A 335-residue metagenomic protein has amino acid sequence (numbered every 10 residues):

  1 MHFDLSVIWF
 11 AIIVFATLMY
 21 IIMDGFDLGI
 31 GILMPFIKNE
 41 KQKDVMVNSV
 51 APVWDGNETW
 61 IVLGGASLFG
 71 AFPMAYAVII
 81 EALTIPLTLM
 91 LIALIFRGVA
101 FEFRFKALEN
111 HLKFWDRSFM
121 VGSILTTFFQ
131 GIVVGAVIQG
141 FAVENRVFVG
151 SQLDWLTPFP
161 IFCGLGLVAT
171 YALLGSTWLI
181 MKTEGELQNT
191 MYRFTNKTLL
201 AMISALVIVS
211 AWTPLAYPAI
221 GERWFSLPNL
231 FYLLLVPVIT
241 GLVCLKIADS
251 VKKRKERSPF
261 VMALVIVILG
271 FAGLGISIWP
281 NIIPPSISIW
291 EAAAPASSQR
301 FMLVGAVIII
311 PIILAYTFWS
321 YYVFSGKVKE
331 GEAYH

Functional and structural regions predicted by a protein language model:
M1-G56, V62-G65: N-terminal signal-anchor module of multipass membrane proteins
M1-I13, F69-T84, I138-P158: Helix-coil boundary and interhelical linker segments in multi-pass alpha-helical membrane proteins
W9-Y20, I80-I92, M120-I124, D154-V168 (+1 more regions): Alpha-helical transmembrane segments
P35-D44, L108-N110, E184-L187, G326-K329: Juxtamembrane helix-boundary/capping and inter-helix hinge elements in multi-pass membrane proteins
V53-L125, E144, E222-F231: Membrane-interface helix-loop-helix modules in multi-pass inner-membrane proteins
F103-E256: Long, contiguous internal "core" modules enriched in hydrophobic/ aromatic residues
A248-R254, Y316-G331: Membrane-interface capping segments at transmembrane-helix boundaries
I283-M302: Short, membrane-exposed interhelical loops at transmembrane-helix boundaries
